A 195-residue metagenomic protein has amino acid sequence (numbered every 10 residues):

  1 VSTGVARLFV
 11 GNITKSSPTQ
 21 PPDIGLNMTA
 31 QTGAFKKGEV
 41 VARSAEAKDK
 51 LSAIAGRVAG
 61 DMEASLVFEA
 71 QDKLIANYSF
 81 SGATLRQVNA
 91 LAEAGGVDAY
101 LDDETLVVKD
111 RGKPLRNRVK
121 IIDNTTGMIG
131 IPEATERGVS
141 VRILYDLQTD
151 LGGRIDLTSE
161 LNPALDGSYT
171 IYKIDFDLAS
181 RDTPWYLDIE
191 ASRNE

Functional and structural regions predicted by a protein language model:
V1-M62: Surface-exposed cap/loop segments at beta↔alpha junctions
S2, K15-P18, G96-V97, L157-L161 (+1 more regions): Short beta-turn/strand-loop junction motif enriched in small, turn-promoting residues
V5, T19-P22, Y100, P163 (+1 more regions): Short glycine/serine/proline-enriched coil/turn segments at secondary-structure junctions
V10, S52-G56, L85-N89, T149-G153 (+1 more regions): Extracytoplasmic/secreted envelope proteins and their assembly/folding machinery, especially bacterial periplasmic
D23-K37, D61-E133: Short beta-strand-centered interaction patches in the first periplasmic/extracellular domains of large envelope
A45-A53, Y78-R86, D146: Soluble non-cytosolic domains of exported or imported proteins
K109-E195: An acidic/polar, Gly/Ser/Thr-rich interaction patch typically located in mid-to-C-terminal regions of proteins
